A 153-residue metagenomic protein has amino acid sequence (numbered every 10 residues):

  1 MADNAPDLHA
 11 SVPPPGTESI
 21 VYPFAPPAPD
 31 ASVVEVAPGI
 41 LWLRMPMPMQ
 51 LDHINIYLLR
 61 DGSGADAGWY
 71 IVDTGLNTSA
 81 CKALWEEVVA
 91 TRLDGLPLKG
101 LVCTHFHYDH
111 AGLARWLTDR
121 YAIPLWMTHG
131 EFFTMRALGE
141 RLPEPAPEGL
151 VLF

Functional and structural regions predicted by a protein language model:
M1, I40, L51, A65 (+2 more regions): Generic low-polarity alpha-helical segments
M1-S32, G139-E148: Accessory terminal helices/loops
V12, G16-S19, E35, A65 (+2 more regions): Alpha-helical context
G16-T17, I71, L98-G100: A short, structure-level motif marking secondary-structure boundaries and short turns
I20, R44, N77, V102-C103: A generic structural signal for short
P23-P26, P38-L41, Y108: Short amphipathic alpha-helical surface micro-motifs
D30-L96: Conserved beta-strand hairpin/beta-sheet module of binuclear metal-dependent hydrolase folds, prominently
A80-K82, E86, A90-F153: Active-site HxH/HxHxD metal-binding segment of metal-dependent hydrolases
